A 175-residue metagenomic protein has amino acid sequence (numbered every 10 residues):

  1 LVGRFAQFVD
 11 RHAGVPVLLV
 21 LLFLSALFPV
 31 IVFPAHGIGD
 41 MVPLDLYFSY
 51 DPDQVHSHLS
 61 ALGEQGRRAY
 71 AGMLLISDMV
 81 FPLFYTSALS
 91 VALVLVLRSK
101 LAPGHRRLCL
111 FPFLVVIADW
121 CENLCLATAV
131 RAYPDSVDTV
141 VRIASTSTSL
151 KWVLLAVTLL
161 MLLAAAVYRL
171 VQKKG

Functional and structural regions predicted by a protein language model:
V2-M73, P134: Interfacial loop at the N-terminal end of multi-pass membrane proteins
R4-V9, Q65, A69-G72, S99-R106 (+1 more regions): Juxtamembrane loop-transmembrane helix junctions in multi-pass integral membrane proteins, especially the extracellular
R11-L21, V94, K100-I117: Interfacial segments of alpha-helical transmembrane regions
V17-I31, V91, A156-A166: Hydrophobic core of alpha-helical transmembrane segments in multi-pass integral membrane proteins
H36-D40, V94-P103, R131-D135, V167-K174: Transmembrane helix-loop junctions in multipass membrane proteins, especially transporters and channels
G72-S87, I143-V157: Membrane-interface loop-to-helix entry segments
M79-R98, T158-K174: Transmembrane alpha-helical segments in integral membrane proteins
V115-V167: Alpha-helical transmembrane segments of multi-pass integral membrane proteins, characterized by long hydrophobic
